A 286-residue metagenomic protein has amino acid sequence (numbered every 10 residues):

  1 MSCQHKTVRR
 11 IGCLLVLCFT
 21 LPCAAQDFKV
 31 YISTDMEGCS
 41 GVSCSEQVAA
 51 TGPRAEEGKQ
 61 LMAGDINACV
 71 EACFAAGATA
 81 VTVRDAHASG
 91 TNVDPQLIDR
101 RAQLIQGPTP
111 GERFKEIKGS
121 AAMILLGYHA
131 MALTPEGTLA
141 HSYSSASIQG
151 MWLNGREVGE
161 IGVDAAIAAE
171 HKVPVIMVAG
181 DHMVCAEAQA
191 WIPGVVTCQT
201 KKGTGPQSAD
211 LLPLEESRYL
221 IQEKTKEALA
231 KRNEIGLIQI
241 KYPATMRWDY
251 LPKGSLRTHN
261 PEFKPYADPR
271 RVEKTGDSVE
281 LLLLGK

Functional and structural regions predicted by a protein language model:
S2-C13: Bacterial N-terminal signal peptides that target proteins for export
I11-P22: Bacterial N-terminal signal peptides
A25-Q26: Boundary of Sec targeting at the N-terminus
V48-A68: Short catalytic helix/loop segments, enriched in acidic residues and glycine and frequently bearing histidine
V81, S217-K286: C-terminal accessory domains and tails appended to enzymatic cores
D99-E116: A glycine-rich helix N-cap at a beta->alpha junction
S145-H171, G180-M183: Active-site glycine-rich loop that binds ribose-phosphate moieties when present
I167-V175, A179-K224: Active-site rim beta-loop-alpha module in soluble metabolic enzymes
